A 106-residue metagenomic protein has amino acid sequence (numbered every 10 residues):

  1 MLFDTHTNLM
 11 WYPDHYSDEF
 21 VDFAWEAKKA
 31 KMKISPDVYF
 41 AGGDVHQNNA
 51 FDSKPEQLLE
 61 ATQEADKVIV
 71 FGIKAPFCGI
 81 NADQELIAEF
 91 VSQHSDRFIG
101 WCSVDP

Functional and structural regions predicted by a protein language model:
M1-P106: Helix-coil boundary/capping segments in enzymes
